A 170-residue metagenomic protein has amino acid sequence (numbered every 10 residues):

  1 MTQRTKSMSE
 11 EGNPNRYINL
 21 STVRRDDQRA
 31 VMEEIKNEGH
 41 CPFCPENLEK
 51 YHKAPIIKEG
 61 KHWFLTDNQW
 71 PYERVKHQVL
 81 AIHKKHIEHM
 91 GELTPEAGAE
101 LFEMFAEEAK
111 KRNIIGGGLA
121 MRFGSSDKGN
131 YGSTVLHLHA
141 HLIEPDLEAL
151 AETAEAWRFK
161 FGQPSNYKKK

Functional and structural regions predicted by a protein language model:
T2-K170: HIT superfamily nucleotide-processing domains
